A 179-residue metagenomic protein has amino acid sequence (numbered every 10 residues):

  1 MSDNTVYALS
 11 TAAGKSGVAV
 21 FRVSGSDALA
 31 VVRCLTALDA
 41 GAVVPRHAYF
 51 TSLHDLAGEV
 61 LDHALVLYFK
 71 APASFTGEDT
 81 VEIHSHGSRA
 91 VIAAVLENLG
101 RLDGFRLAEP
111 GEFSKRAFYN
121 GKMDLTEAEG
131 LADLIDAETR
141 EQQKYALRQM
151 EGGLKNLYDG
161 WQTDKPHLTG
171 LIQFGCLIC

Functional and structural regions predicted by a protein language model:
M1-K144, R148, G152: A glycine-rich (often HGG/GG-containing) alpha/beta subdomain
E141, Y145-L168, C176-C179: An accessory alpha-helical subdomain
